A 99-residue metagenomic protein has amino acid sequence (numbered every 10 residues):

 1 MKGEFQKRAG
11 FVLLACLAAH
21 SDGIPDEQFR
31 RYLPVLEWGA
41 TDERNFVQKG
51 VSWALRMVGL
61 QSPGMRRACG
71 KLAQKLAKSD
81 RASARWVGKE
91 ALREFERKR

Functional and structural regions predicted by a protein language model:
M1-R99: Alpha-helical scaffold domains
